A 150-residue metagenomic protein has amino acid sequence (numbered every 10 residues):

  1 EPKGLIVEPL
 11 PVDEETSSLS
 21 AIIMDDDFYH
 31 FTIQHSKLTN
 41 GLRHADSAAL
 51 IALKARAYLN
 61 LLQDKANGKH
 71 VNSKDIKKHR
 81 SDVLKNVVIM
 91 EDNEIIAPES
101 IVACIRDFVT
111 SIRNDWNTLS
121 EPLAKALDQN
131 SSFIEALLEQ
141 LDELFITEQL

Functional and structural regions predicted by a protein language model:
E1-L150: Compositionally biased terminal segments of proteins
